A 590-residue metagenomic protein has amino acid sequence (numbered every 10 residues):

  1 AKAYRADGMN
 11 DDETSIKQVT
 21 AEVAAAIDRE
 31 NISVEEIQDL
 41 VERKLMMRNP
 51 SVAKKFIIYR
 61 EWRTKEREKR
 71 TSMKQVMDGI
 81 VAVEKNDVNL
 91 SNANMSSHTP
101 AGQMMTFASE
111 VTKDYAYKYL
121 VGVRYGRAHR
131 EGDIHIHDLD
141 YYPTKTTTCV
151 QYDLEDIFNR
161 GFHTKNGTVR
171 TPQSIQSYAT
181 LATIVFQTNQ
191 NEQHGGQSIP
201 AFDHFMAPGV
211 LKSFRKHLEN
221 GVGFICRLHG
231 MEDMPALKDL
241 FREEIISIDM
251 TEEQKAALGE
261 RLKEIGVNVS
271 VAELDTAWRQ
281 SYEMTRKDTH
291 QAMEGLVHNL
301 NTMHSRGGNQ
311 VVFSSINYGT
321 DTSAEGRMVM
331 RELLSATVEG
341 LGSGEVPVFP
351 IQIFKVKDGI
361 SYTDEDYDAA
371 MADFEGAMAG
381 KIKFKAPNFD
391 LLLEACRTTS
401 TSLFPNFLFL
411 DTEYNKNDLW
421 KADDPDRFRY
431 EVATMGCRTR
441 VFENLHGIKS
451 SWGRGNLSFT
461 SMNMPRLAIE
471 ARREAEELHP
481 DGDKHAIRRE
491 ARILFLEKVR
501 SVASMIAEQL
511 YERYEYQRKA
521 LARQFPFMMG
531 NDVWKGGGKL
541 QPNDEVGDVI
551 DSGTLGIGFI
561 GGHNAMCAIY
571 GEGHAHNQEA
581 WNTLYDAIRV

Functional and structural regions predicted by a protein language model:
A1-I80: Charged, amphipathic alpha-helical regulatory modules used for macromolecular assembly or allosteric control
A6-D12, V297-H298, M528, L555: Short, functional N-terminal and low-complexity linear motifs
V19-A26, P465-R473, A565-A568: Solvent-exposed, amphipathic alpha-helical segments
V41, I316, G562: Short, conserved catalytic/metal-binding motifs centered on acidic residues
E66, S72-S552, E572-V590: Conserved catalytic cores of very large enzyme subunits
L555-A568: Contiguous, well-ordered alpha-helical segments that form the cores/surfaces of helical PPI scaffolds
